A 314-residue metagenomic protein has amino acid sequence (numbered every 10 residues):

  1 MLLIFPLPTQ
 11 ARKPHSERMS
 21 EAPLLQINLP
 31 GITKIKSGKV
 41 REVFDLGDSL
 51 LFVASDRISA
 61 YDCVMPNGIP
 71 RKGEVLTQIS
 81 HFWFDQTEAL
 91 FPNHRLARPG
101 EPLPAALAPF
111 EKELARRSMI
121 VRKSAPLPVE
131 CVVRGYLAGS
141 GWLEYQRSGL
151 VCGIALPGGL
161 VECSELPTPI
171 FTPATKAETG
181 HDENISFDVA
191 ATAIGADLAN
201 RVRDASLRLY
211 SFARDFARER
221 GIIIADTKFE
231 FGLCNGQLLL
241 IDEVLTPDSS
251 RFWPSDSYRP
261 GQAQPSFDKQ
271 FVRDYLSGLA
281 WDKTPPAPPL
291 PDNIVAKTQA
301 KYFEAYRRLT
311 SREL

Functional and structural regions predicted by a protein language model:
L3-A11, H15: Short, positively charged and aromatic/hydrophobic N-terminal segments
E17-I27, A205-S211: Short, compositionally biased strand/turn segments that nucleate or flank brief secondary-structure elements
S20-A174, K283-P289, N293-L314: Active-site loop/lid in soluble adenylation, ligation, and acyl-transfer enzymes
S55, L114, F212, L239-P247: Catalytic cores of nucleic-acid ligases and guanylyltransferases
V133, I224-V244: Conserved metal-phosphate-binding beta-hairpin within the catalytic cores of diverse ATP-dependent phosphoryl-transfer
R147-L150, L156-L198, V244-L309: Anionic ligand-binding catalytic core segments
I194-A225: A long amphipathic alpha-helix within ATP-dependent nucleotide-binding catalytic cores
